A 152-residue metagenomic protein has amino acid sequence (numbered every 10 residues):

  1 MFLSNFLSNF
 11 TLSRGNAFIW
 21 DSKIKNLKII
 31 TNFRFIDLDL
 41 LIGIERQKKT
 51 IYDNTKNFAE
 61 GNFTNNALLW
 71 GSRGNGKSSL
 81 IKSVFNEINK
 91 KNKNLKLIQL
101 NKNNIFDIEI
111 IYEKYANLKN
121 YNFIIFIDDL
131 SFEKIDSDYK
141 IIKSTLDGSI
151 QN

Functional and structural regions predicted by a protein language model:
M1-K28: Interdomain "pre-motor" coupling segment immediately N-terminal to P-loop NTPase/helicase cores
N26-K49: Dynamic helix-loop-helix/coil hinge segments at AAA+ ATPase domain boundaries and subdomain interfaces
I30-N32, K56-T64: Phosphate-binding P-loop
R46-E60: Pre-Walker A adenine-sensing motif
I51, L69, I142: Conserved RecA-like P-loop NTPase ATPase core
G61-S83: Walker A/P-loop nucleotide-binding motif
E87-F123, D129-I135: AAA+/P-loop NTPase substrate/partner-engagement loops
N117, E133-N152: Conserved catalytic/switch belt of AAA+ P-loop NTPases
